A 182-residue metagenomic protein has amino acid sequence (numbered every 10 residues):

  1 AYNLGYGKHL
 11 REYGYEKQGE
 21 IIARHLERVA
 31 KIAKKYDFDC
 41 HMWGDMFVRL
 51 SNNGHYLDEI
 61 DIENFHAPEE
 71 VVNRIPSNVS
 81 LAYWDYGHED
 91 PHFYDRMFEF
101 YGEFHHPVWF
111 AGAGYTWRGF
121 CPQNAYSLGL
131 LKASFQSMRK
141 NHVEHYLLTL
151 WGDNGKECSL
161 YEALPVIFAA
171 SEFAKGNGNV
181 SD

Functional and structural regions predicted by a protein language model:
A1-E12: Active-site groove signature of glycoside hydrolases
R11-D182: Substrate-binding groove of N-acetylhexosamine-processing glycoside hydrolases
